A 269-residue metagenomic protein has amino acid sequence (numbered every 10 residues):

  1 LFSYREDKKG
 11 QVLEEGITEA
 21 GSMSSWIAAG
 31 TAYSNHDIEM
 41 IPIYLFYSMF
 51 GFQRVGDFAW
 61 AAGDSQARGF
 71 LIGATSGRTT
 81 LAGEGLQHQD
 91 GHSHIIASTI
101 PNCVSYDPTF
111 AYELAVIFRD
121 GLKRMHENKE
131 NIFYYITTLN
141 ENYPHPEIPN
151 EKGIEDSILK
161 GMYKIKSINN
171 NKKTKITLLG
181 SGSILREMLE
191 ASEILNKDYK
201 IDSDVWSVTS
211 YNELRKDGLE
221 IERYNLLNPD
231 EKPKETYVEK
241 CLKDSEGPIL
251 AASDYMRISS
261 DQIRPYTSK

Functional and structural regions predicted by a protein language model:
L1-T99, Y112-L122, L179, L189 (+2 more regions): Thiamine diphosphate
T80-Q87, S98, S105, E113-I117 (+1 more regions): Thiamine diphosphate
